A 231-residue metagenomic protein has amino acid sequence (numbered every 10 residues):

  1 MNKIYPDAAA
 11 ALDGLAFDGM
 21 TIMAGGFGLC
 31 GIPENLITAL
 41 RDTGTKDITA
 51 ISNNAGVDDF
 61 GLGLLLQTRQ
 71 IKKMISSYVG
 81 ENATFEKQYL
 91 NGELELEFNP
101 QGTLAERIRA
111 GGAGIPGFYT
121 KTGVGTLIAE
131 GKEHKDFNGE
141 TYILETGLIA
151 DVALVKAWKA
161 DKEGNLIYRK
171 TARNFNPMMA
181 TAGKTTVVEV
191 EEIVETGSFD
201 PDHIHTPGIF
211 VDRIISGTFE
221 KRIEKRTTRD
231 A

Functional and structural regions predicted by a protein language model:
M1-A231: Conserved alpha/beta enzyme-core scaffold
